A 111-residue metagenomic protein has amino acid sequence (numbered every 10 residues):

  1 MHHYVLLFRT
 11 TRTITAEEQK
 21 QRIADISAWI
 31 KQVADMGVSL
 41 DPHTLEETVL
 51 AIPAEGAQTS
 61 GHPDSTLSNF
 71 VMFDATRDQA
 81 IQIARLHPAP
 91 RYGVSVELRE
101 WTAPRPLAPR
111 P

Functional and structural regions predicted by a protein language model:
M1-P111: Conserved, structured core segments of small domains
